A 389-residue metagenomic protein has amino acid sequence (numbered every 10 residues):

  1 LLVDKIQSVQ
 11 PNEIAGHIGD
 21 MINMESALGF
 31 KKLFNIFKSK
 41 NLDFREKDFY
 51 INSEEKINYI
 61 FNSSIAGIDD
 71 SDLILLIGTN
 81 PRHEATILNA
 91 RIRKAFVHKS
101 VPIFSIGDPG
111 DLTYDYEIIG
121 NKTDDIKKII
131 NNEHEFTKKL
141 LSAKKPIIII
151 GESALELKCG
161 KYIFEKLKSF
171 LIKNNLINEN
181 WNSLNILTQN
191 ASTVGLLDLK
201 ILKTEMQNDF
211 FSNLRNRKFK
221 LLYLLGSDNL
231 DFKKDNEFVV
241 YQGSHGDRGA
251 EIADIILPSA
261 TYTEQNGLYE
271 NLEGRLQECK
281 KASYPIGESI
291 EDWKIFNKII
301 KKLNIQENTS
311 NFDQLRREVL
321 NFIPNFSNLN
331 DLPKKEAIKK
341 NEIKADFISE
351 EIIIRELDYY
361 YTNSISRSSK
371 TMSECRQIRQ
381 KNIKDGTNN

Functional and structural regions predicted by a protein language model:
L1-N12, G16, K294-I295: Conserved catalytic alpha/beta cores of large enzymes that bind or transform nucleotide phosphates and polynucleotides
N12-G19, I147-I149: Short glycine-rich phosphate-binding loop at a beta-alpha junction
H17-A27: Cofactor-cradling patches in redox/metallo enzymes
L33, F37, L42-K334, K381-N389: Non-catalytic alpha/beta scaffold blocks inside enzyme catalytic domains
R316-N389: Long, low-complexity segments enriched in small/aliphatic residues
